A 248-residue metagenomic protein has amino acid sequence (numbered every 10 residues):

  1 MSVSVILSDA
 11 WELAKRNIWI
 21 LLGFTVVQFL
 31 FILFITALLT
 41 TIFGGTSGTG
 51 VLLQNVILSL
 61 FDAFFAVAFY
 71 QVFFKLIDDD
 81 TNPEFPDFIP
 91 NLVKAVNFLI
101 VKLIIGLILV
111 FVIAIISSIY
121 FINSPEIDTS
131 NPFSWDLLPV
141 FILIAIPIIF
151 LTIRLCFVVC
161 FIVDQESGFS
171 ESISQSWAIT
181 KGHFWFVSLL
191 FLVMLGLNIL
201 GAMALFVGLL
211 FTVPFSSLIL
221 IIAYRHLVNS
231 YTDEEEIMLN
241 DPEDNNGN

Functional and structural regions predicted by a protein language model:
M1-N248: Hydrophobic alpha-helical membrane segments
